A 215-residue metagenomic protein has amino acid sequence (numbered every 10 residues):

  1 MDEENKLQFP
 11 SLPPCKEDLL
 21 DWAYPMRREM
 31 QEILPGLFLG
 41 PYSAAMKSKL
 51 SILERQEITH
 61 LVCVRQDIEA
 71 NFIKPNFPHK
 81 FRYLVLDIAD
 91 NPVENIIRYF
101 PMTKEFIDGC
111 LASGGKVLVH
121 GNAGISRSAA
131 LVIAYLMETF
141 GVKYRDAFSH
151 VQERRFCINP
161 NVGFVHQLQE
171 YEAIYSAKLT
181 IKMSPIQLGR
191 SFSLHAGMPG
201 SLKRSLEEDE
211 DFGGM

Functional and structural regions predicted by a protein language model:
M1-M26, P101-K116, L131-M215: PTP/DSP superfamily signal
R27-M30, L50-L53, I73-K74, I107-G109 (+1 more regions): Beta-strand elements of modular eukaryotic interaction domains
E32-I68: Glycine-rich, flexible N-terminal cofactor/catalytic loop recognition
L37, K116-L118: Residue-level preference for the first positions of well-ordered beta-strands
A45-K47, Q66-N71, F77, F81-A112: Short polar/charged helix/loop
E54-Q56, H60, N76-D87, A134-Y135: Aromatic/acidic cage segments in peptide-binding pockets
I125-L131: Glycine-rich nucleophile elbow surrounding the catalytic serine of serine-hydrolase chemistry
